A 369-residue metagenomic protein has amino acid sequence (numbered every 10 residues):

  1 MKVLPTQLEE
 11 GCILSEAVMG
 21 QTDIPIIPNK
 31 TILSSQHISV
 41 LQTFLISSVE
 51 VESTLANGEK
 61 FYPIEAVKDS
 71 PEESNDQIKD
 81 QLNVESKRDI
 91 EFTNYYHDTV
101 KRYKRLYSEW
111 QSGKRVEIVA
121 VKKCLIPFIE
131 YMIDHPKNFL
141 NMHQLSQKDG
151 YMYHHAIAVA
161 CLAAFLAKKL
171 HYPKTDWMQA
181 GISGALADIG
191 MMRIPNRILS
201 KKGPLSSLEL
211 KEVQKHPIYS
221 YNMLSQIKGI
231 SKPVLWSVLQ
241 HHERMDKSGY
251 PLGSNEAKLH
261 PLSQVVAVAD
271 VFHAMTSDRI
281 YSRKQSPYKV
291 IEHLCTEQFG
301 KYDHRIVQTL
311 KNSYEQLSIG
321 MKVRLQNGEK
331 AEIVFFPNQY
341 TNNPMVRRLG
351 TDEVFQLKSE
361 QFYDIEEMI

Functional and structural regions predicted by a protein language model:
M1-E117: Membrane-cytosol interface segments
S86-I369: Histidine- and acidic-residue-rich, metal-dependent catalytic cores
